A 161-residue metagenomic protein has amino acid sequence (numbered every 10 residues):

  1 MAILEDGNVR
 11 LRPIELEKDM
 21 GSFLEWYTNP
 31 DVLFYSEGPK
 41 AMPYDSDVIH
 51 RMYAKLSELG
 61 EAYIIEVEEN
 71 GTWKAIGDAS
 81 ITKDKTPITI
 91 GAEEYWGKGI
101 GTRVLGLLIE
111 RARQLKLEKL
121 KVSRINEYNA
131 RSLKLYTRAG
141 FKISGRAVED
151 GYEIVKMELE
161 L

Functional and structural regions predicted by a protein language model:
M1-S46, H50-R51: A short, well-structured alpha-helix characteristic of acyl/acetyltransferase catalytic modules
M52-I64: A short helix-loop-beta-strand connector motif used in the catalytic cores of GNAT acetyltransferases and, in some
E61-G77: Conserved beta-hairpin
E66, K85-I100, I125-N126: A short, internal acetyl-CoA/4′-phosphopantetheine-binding micro-motif in the GNAT/acyltransferase core
G97-R111, A130-R138: Conserved acetyl-CoA-binding loop-helix of GNAT-fold acetyltransferases
Q114-R124: Conserved GNAT acetyl-CoA-binding A-motif
V122-L133, D150-G151: Conserved beta-strand-loop-alpha-helix junction that forms the acyl-donor binding cleft
T137-A147: Conserved acetyl-CoA-binding loop of GNAT-fold acetyltransferases
